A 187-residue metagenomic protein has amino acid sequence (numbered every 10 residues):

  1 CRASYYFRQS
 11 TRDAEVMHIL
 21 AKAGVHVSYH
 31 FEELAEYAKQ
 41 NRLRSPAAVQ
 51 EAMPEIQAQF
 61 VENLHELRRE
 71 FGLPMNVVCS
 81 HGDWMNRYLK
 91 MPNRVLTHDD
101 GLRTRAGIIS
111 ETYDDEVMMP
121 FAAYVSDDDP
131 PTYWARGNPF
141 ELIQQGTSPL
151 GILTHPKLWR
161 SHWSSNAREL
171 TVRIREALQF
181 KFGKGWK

Functional and structural regions predicted by a protein language model:
C1-S4, T11-A23, L34, K39-K187: Terminal accessory/targeting
H26: Hydrophobic "anchor" residues on beta-strands that sit immediately upstream of conserved functional sites
